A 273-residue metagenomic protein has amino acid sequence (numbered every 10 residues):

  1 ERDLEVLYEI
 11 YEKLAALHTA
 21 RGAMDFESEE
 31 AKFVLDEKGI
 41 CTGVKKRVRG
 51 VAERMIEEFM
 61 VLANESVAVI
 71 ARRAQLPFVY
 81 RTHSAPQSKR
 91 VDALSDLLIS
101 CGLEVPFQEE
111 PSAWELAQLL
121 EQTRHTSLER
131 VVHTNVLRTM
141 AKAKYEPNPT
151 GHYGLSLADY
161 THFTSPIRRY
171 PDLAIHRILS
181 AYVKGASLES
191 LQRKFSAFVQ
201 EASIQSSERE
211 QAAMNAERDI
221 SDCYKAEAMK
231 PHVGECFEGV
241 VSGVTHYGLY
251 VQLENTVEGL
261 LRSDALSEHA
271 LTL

Functional and structural regions predicted by a protein language model:
E1-L273: Electropositive polyanion-binding surfaces
